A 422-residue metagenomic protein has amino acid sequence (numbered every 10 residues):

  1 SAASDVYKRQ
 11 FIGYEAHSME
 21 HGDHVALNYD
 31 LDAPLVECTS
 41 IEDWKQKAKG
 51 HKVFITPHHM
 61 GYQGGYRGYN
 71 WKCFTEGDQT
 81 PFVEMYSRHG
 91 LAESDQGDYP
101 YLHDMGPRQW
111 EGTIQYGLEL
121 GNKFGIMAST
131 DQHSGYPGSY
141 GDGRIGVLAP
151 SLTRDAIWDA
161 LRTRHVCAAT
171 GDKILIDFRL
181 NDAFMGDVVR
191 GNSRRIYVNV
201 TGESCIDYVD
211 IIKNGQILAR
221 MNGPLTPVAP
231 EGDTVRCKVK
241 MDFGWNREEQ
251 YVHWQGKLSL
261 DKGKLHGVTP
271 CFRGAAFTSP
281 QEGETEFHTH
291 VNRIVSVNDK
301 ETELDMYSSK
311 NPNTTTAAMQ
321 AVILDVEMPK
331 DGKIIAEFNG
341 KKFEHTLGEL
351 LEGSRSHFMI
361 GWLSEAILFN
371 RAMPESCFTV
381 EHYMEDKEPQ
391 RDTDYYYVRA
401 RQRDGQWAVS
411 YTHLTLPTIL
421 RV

Functional and structural regions predicted by a protein language model:
S1-L414: Extended, charged catalytic domains and RNA/DNA-binding interfaces, predominantly in divalent-metal-using enzymes
T415-V422: A short, hydrophobic C-terminal helix/tail in secreted or cell-surface proteins
